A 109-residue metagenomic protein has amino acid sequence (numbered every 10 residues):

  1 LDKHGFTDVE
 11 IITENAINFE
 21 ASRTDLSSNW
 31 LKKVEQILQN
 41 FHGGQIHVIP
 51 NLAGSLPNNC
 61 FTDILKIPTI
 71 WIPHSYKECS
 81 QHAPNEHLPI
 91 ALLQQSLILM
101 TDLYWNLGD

Functional and structural regions predicted by a protein language model:
L1-I98: Metal-dependent amide/peptide-bond hydrolase catalytic core, centered on the "pita-bread" metallohydrolase fold
T69, G108-D109: Short helix-capping/linker segments at secondary-structure and domain boundaries
L99-L107: C-terminal alpha-helix
